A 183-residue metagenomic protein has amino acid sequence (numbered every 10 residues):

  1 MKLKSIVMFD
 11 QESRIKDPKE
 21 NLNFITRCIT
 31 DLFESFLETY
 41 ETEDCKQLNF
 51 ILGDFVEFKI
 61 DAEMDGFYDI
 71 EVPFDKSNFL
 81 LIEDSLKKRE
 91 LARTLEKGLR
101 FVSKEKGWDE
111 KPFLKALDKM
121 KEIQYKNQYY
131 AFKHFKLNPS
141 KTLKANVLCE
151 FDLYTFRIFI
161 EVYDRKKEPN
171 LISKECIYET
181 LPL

Functional and structural regions predicted by a protein language model:
M1-E83: N-terminal leader/propeptide segments of preproteins
E83-L137, L143: Long amphipathic alpha-helical scaffold segments
N138-S140, D152-Y154: A short catalytic or substrate-binding loop motif that flags glycine-/basic-rich loops and adjacent residues that bind
L143-E150: Short beta-strand elements that form the blades of beta-propeller/WD-repeat-like and other beta-sheet-rich scaffold
L153-E161: Structural motif
K167-P169: Short coil turn/linker residues within repeat-based beta-strand modules
I172-P182: Solvent-exposed serine/threonine-rich low-complexity stretches and specific carbohydrate-binding patches
